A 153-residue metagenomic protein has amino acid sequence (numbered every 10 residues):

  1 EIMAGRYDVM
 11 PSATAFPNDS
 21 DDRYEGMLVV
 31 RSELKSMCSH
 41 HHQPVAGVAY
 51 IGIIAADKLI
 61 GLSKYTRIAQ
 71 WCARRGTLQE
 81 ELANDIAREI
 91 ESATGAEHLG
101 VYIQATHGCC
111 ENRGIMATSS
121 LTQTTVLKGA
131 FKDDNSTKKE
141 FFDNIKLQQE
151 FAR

Functional and structural regions predicted by a protein language model:
E1-R153: A domain-level signal for the structural core that forms small-molecule/cofactor-binding pockets and catalytic centers
